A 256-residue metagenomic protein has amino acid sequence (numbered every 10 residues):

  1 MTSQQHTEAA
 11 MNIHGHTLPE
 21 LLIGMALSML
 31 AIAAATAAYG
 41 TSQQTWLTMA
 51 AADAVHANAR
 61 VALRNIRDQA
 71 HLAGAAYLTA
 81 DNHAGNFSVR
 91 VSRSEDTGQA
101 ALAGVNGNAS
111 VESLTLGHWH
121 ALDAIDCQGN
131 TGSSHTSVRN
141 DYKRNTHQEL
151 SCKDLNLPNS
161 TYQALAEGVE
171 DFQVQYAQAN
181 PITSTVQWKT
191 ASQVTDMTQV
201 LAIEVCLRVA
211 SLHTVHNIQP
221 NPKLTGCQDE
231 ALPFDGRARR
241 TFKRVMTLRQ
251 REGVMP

Functional and structural regions predicted by a protein language model:
S3, A50-A54, N58-V61, H71-A73 (+3 more regions): Short linear sequence signals and composition-biased patches located at protein termini or domain-edge surfaces
S3, A9-A75: Aliphatic-rich helix starts adjacent to a transmembrane/signal segment
T7-E8, G24, G98, C206-R208: N-terminal cationic amphipathic segment used for targeting or macromolecule association
E8, T17, M25, S42 (+4 more regions): Intrinsically disordered, low-complexity segments enriched in polar/charged residues with Gly/Pro, especially when
T36, G40, H83-G85, S184 (+1 more regions): Residue-level signature of transmembrane alpha-helix interfaces in integral membrane proteins
A54, N65-E95, Q99: Internal low-complexity, small-residue/proline-rich segments
G85-S184, Q199-A202, R239, K243: Surface-exposed loop/linker segments characteristic of extracytoplasmic
